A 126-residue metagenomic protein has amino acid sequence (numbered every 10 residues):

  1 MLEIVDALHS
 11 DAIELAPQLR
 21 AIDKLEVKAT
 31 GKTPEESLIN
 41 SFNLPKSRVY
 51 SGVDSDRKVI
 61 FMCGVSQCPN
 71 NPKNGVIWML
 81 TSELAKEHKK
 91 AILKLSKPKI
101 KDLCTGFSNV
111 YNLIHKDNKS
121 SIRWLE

Functional and structural regions predicted by a protein language model:
M1-P17: A short beta-loop-alpha structural element at the N-terminal edge of CoA-dependent acyl/N-acetyltransferase catalytic
A7, C68, L80-S82: Generic beta-structure capping elements
A21-N40: Conserved GNAT-fold acetyl-CoA-binding loop/helix
I39-S51, K58-F61, S108: A short helix-loop-beta-strand connector motif used in the catalytic cores of GNAT acetyltransferases and, in some
S51, R57-C68, N74-V76: Conserved beta-strand in the GNAT
P72-E87, A91-I92: Conserved acetyl-CoA binding element of GNAT-fold acetyltransferases
H88-D102, R123: Conserved acetyl-CoA-binding loop-helix of GNAT-fold acetyltransferases
K99, G106-E126: Conserved beta-strand-loop-alpha-helix junction that forms the acyl-donor binding cleft
